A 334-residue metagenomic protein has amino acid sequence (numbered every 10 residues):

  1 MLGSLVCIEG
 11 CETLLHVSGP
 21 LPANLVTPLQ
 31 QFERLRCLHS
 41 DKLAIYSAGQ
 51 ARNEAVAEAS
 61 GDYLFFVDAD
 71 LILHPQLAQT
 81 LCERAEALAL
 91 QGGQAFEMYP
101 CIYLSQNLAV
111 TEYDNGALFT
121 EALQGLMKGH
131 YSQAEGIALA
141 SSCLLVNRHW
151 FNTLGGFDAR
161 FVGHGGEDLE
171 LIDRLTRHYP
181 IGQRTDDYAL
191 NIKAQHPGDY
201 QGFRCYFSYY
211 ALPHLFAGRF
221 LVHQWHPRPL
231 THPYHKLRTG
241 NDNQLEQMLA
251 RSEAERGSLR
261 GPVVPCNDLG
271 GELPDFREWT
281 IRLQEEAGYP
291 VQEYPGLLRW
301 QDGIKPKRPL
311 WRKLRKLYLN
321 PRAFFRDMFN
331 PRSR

Functional and structural regions predicted by a protein language model:
L2-K42: Acidic donor-binding segment of Leloir-type glycosyltransferases
K42-A59: Glycine-rich, basic loop-to-helix element that forms the pyrophosphate-binding segment of sugar-nucleotide handling
S60-G61, A140-G155: Conserved nucleotide-sugar donor-binding and metal-coordinating catalytic region shared by glycosyltransferases
L64: Short aromatic/hydrophobic "clamp" motif used to bind/position activated sugar donors
L71-R84: Acidic donor-binding/catalytic loop of UDP-sugar-dependent glycosyltransferases, especially processive GT2
G93-Y113: Short beta-strand-to-loop element that shapes/binds the nucleotide-sugar donor at the catalytic cleft/hinge
N115-G136: Short, flexible, basic/aromatic active-site loop/helix in glycosyltransferases
G163, E167-P331: C-terminal catalytic/acceptor-binding lobe
